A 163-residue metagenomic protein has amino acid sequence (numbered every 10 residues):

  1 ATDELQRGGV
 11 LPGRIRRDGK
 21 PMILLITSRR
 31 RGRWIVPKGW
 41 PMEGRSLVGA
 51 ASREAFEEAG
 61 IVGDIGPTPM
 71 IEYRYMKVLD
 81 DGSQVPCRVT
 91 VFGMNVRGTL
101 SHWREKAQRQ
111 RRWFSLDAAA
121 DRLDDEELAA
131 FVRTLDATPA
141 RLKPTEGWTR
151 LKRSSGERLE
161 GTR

Functional and structural regions predicted by a protein language model:
A1-L5, R45-G49, E57, E72-M76 (+5 more regions): Polybasic/polar functional segments that serve as interface/processing modules
A1-V36: N-terminal strand-loop-strand
Q6, M22, V85-F92, Q110: Short beta-strand micro-motifs in enzyme catalytic cores
I35, P86, W113: Short aromatic/basic micro-patch
V36-M70: The catalytic Nudix box helix
F56, G60-L100: Active-site segment of metal-dependent pyrophosphate-handling enzymes, primarily the Nudix hydrolase catalytic core
T90-T134: NUDIX/MutT-family hydrolases
L123-R163: Charged phosphate-binding loop/patch that engages nucleotide di/tri-phosphates or the phosphate backbone of nucleic
